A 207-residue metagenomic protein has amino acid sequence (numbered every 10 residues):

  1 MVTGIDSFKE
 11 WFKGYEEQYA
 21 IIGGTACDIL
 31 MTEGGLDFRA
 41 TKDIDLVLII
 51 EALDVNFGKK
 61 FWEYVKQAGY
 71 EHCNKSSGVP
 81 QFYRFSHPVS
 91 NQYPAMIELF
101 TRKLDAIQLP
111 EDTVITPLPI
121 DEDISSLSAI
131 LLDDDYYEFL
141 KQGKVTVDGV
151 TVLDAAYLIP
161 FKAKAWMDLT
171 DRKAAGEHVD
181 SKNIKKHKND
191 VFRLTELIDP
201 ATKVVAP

Functional and structural regions predicted by a protein language model:
M1-P207: Compositionally biased terminal segments of proteins
